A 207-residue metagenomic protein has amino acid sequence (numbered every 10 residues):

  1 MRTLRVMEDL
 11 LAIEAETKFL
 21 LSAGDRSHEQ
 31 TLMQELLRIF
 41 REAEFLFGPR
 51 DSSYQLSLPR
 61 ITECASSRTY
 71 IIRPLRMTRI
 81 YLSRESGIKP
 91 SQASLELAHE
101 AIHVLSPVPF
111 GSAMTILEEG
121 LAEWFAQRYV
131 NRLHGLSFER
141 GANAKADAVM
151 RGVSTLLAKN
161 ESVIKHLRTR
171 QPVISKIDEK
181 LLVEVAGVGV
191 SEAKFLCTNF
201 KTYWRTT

Functional and structural regions predicted by a protein language model:
R2-A12, D147-T207: Pan-zinc metallopeptidase signature
E14-S86: Auxiliary, metal-adjacent structural segments of Zn-dependent hydrolase domains
H28, L32-E35, S94, M114 (+1 more regions): Hydrophobic (often cysteine-bearing) scaffold residues that line and stabilize catalytic clefts of nucleotide/cofactor
G48, S106, A126-H134, A158: Sec-exported extracytoplasmic/periplasmic mature domains
R50-S57, A113-M114, L136-R140, H166: Surface-exposed patches in mature extracellular/periplasmic domains of secreted proteins
I80-S94, V108: Long amphipathic alpha-helical segments with strong coiled-coil/leucine-zipper propensity
L95-F110, E123: Active-site recognition of the HExxH zinc-binding catalytic motif
A113-R151: Post-HExxH zinc-binding segment in Zn-dependent metallohydrolases
